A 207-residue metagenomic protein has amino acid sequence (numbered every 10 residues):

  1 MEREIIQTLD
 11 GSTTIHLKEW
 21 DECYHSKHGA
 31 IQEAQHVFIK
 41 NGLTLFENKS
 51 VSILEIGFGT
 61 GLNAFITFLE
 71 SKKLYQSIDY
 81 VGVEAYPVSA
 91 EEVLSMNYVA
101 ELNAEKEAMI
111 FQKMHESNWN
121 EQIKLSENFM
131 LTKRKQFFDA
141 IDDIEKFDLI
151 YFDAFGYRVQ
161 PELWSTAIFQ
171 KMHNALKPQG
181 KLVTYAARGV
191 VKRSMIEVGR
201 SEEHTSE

Functional and structural regions predicted by a protein language model:
M1-V51, F68-L102: Rossmann-like AdoMet
S50, K146-F147: Local beta-strand N-terminus motif with an aromatic residue
G61-F65: Glycine-rich SAM-binding Motif I of class I
E92-I144: S-adenosyl-L-methionine
D148-L163: A short SAM/SAH-binding and catalytic strip from SAM-dependent methyltransferases
L149-Y151, P178-A186: Conserved beta-strand signature within the Rossmann-like core of class I S-adenosyl-L-methionine
E162-Q179: A short glycine-rich, Lys/Arg-flanked "PGG" loop and its adjoining helix->strand segment in the class I
E202-E207: Residue-level detector of conserved catalytic or cofactor/ligand-binding positions in enzyme active sites
